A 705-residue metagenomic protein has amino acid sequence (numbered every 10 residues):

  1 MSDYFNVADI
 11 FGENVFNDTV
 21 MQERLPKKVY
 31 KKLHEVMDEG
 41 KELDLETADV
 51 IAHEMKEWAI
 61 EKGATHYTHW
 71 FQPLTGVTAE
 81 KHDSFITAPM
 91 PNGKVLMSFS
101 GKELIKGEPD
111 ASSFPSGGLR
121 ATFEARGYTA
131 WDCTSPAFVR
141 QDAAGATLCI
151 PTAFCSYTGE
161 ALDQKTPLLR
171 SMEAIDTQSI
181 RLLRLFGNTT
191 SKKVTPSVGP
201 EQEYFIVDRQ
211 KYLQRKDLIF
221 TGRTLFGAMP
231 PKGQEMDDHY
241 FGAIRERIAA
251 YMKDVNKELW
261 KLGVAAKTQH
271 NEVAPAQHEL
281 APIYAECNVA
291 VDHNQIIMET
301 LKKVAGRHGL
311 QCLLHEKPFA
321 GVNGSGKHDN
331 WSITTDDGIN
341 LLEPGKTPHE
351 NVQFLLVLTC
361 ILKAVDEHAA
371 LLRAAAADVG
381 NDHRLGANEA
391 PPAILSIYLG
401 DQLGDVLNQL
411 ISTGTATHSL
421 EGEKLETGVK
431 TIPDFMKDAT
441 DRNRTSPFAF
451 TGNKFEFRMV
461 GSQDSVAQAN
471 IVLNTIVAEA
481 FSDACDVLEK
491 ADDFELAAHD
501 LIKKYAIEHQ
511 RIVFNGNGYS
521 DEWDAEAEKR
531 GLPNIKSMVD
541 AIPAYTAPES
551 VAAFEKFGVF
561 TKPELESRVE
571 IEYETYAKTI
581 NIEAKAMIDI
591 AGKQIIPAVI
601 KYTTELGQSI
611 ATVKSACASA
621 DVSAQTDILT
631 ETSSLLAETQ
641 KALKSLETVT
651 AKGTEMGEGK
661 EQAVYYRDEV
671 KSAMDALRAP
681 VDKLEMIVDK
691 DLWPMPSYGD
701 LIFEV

Functional and structural regions predicted by a protein language model:
M1-A8: Short, compositionally biased "basic patch" segments
I10-A125: Active-site core of metal-dependent hydrolases
T47, F71, S100, P282 (+5 more regions): Active-site proximal loops enriched in glycine and acidic residues that flank catalytic Cys/His/Asp and coordinate
I60, A64, T68-Q72, V291-R307 (+4 more regions): Hydrophobic/aromatic-rich, well-ordered segments within soluble, folded domains that form packed cores
G76-N92, P109-S112, G117, R215 (+5 more regions): Short linear, low-complexity motifs centered on an aromatic residue
A88-T122, D237, C360-I361, A484-D493 (+2 more regions): Short, intrinsically disordered, low-complexity segments enriched in Ser/Thr and Pro
A125-L314, N323-G326, I333-E570: Glycine-rich, acidic/polar active-site loops that bind/position phosphate-bearing ligands
I502, I507-V705: C-terminal amphipathic alpha-helical interaction region
